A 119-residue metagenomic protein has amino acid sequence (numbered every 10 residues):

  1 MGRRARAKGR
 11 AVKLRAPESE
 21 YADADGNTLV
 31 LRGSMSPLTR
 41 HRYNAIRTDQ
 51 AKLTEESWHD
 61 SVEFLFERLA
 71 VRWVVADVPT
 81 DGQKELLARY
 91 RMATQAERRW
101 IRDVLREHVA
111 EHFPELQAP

Functional and structural regions predicted by a protein language model:
M1-R15, H41-N44: Short Lys/Arg-rich cationic patches that frequently serve as NLS/NoLS or arginine-rich RNA/DNA-binding motifs
G9-R10, Y21, V104: A periodicity- and composition-biased signal for non-globular, repetitive helical segments
L14-G26: Short acidic-hydrophobic surface loop/beta-edge motif
R32-P119: Short, surface-exposed, charged amphipathic helix/loop patches that serve as local interaction elements
